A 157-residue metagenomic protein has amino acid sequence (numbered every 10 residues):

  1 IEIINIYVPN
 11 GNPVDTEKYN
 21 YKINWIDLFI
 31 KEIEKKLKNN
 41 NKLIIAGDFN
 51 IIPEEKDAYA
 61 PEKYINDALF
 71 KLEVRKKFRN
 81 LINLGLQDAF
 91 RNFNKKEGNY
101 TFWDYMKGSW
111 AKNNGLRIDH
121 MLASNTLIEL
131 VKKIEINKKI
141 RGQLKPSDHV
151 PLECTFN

Functional and structural regions predicted by a protein language model:
I1-V8: Beta-strand-turn-beta hairpins that frame and shape the catalytic cleft of phosphate-ester-processing enzymes
N5, H120-M121, P151-E153: Conserved hydrophobic/aromatic beta-strand scaffold that supports enzyme active sites
V8-I26, E62-N66: Surface-exposed cleft-lining segments at the edges of enzyme active sites
W25-I118: Metal-dependent phosphoesterases centered on the DNase I-like endonuclease/exonuclease/phosphatase
L127-L130: Short helix-loop capping/hinge motifs at secondary-structure junctions, enriched in acidic/polar residues
E135-N157: Surface polyanion/phosphate-binding segment centered on an Asp-His-Pro turn
